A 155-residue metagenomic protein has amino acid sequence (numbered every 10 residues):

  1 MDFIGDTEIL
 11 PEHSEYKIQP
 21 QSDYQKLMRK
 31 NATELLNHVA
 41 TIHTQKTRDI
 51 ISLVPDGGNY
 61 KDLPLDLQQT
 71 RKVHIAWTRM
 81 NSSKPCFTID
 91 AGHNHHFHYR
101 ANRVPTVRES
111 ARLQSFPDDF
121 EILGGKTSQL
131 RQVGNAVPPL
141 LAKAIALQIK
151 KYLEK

Functional and structural regions predicted by a protein language model:
F3-K155: C-terminal target-recognition/interaction regions appended to catalytic cores
